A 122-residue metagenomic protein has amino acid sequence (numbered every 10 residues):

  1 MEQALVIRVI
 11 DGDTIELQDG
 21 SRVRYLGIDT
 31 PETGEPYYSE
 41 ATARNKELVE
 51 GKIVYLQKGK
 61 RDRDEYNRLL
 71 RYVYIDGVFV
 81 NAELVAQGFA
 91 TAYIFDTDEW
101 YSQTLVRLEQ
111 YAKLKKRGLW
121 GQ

Functional and structural regions predicted by a protein language model:
M1-Q122: Small beta-barrel nucleic-acid-binding modules, primarily SNase/OB-fold domains and secondarily Tudor-like barrels
